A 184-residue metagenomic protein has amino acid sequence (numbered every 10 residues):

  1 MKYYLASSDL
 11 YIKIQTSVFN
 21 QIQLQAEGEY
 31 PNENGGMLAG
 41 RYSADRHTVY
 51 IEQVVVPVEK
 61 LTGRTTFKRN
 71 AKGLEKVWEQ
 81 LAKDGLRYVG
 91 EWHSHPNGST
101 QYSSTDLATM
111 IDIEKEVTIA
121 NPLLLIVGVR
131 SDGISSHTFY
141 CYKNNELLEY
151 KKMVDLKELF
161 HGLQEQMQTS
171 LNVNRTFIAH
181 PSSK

Functional and structural regions predicted by a protein language model:
M1-Y88, N97-K184: Conserved beta-strand-loop surface patch within small alpha/beta domains used for substrate/adaptor or ligand engagement
H93-H95: Histidine-centered divalent metal-coordination motifs
